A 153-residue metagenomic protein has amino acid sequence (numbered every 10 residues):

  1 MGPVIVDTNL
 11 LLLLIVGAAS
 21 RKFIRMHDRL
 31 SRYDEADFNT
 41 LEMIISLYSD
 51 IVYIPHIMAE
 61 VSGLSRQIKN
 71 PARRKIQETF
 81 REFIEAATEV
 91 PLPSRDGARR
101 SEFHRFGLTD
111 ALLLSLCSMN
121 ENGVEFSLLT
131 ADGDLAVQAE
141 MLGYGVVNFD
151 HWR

Functional and structural regions predicted by a protein language model:
M1-I5, A19, G97-F106, L114 (+1 more regions): Acidic, PIN/NYN-like endoribonuclease modules and their adjacent C-terminal/linker elements
M1-Y53, I68-A72, D150-R153: Short, well-structured N-terminal submotif of metal-dependent ribonuclease cores
V4, A36-G107, S115, M119-N122: PIN-domain endoribonuclease scaffold, especially VapC-family toxins
L10-L11, I57, L112-L113, D134-L135: Alpha-helix capping/helix-boundary segments
L13-L14, L64, Q138: Residues that scaffold the ATP/ADP-binding catalytic core of kinase and kinase-like folds
V16-S20, H27, E89-R95, L112-L113: Generic detector of short, locally flexible boundary/turn motifs and exposed helical patches
